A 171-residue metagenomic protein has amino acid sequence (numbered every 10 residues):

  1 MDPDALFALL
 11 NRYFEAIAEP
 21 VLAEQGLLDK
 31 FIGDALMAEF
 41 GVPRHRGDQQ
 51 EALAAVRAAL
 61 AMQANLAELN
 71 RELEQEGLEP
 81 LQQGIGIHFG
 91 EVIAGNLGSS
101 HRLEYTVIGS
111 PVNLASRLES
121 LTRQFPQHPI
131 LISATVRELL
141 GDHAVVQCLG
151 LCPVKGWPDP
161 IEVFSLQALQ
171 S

Functional and structural regions predicted by a protein language model:
M1-R57: Catalytic NTP-binding/metal-coordinating core of nucleotidyl cyclase/transferase enzymes
I17, G33, I87, L118 (+1 more regions): Residue-level signature of catalytic and energy-coupling elements of molecular machines, predominantly ATP/GTP-dependent
E24-Q25, D29-I32, Q63-G86, C152 (+1 more regions): Catalytic core regions of nucleotide second-messenger enzymes
E39-Q50, I85-Y105, T122-H128: Catalytic strand-loop-helix junctions within cyclic-nucleotide turnover domains
R46, M62-N65, L69-E72, S100 (+3 more regions): Conserved, well-folded catalytic cores of nucleic-acid-processing and energy-transducing macromolecular machines
Q49-A52, E104-I108, C148, C152: Allosteric regulatory "coupling" segments in signal-transduction proteins
A55, I87-G90, P111-L118: Alpha-helical scaffolding flanking metal-ion-dependent phosphate/phosphodiester catalytic sites
V92, A115, T122-S171: Cytosolic regulatory/linker segments at or just downstream of nucleotide-handling modules in signal-transduction
